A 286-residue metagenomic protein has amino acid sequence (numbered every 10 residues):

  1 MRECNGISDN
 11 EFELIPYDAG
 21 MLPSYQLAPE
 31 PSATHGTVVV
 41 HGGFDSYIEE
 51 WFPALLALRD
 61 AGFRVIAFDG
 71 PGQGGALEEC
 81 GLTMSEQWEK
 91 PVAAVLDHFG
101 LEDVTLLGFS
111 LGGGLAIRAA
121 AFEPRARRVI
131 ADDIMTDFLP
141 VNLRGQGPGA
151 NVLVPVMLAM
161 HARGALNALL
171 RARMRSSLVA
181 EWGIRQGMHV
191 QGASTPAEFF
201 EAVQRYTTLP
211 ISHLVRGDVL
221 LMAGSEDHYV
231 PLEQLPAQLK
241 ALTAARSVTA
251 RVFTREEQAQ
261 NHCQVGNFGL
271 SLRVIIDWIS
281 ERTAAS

Functional and structural regions predicted by a protein language model:
M1-P31: N-terminal cap/lid segment of alpha/beta-hydrolase-fold proteins
A54, G217, P231-A241: Short alpha-helix in the alpha/beta-hydrolase fold that links the catalytic acid
L58-G75: Conserved alpha/beta-hydrolase
G81-L101, R118: Alpha/beta-hydrolase active-site loop
F99-S110: Alpha/beta-hydrolase fold nucleophile elbow
P124-F200, A223: Hydrolase active-site cap/lid region
V215, L221-A223, D227: Short beta-strand/loop motif that positions the catalytic acidic residue of the alpha/beta-hydrolase fold
T254-L270: Catalytic histidine-centered segment of alpha/beta-hydrolase-like enzymes
